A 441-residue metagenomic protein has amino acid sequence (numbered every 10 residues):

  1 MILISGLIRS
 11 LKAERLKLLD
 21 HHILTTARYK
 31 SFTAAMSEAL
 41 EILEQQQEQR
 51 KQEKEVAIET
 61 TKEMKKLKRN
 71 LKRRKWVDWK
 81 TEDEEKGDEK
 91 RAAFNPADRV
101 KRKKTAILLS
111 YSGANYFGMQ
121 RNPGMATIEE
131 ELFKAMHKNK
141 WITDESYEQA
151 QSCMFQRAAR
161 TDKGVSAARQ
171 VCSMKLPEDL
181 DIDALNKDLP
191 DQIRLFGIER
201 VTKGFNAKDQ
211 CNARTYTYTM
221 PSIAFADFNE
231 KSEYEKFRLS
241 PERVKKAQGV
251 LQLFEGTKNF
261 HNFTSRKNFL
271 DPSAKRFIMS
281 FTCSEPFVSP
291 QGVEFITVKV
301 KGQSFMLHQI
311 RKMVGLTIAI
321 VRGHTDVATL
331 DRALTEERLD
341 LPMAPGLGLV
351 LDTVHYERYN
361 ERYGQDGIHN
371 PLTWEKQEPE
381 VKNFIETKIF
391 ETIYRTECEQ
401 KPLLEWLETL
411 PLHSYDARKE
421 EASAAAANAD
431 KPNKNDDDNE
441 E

Functional and structural regions predicted by a protein language model:
I4, L11, L24, R28-E441: Structured-RNA-binding interfaces characteristic of tRNA pseudouridine synthases
